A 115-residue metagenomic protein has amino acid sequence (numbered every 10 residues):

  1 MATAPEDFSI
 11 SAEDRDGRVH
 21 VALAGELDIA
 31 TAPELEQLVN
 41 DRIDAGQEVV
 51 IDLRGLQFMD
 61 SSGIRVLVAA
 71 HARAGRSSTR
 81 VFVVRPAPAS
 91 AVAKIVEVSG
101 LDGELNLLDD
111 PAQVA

Functional and structural regions predicted by a protein language model:
M1-F58, A69-A115: STAS-like cytosolic regulatory interaction modules
